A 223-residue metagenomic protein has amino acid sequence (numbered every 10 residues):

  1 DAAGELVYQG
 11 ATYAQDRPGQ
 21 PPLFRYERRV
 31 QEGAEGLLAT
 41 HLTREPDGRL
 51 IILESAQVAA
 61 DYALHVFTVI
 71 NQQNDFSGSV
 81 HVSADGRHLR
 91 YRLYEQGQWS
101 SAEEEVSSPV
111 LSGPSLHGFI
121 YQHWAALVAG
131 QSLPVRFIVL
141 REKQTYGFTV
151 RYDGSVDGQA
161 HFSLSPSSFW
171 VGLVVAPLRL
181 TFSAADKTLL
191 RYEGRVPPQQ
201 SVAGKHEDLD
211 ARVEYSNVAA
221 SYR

Functional and structural regions predicted by a protein language model:
D1-A84, L133-R223: Acidic, serine/threonine-rich low-complexity disordered tracts
A3, L89-S163: Solvent-exposed helix/loop surface patches that form functional interfaces
